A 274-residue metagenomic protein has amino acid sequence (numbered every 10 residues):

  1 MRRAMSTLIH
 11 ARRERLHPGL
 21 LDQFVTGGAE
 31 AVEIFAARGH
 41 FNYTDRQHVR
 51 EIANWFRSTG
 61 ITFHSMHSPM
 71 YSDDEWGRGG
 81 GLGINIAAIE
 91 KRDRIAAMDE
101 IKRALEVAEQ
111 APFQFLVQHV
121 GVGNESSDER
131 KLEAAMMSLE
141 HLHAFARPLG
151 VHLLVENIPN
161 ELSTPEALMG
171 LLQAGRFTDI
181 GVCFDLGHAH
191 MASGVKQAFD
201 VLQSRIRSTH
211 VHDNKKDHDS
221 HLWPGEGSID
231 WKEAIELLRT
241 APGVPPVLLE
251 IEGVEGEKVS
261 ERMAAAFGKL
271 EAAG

Functional and structural regions predicted by a protein language model:
M1-R103, E109, F267, E271-G274: N-terminal pre-domain/capping segments
R3-T7, V32-I34, F63-S68, L116-Q118 (+4 more regions): Hydrophobic faces of well-ordered beta-strands that scaffold small-molecule active sites in alpha/beta enzyme cores
S6-R12, F35-A37, S68-Y71, G121-G123 (+4 more regions): Active-site beta-loop-alpha junctions enriched in small/polar residues
I9, E14, L21, Y43 (+5 more regions): Gly/Pro-rich active-site loop or hairpin
R15-G19, E75-G181: Active-site acidic/histidine proton-transfer and metal-coordination neighborhood in alpha/beta enzyme cores
L20-G27, R46-D73, L105-P112, H143-P148 (+3 more regions): Acidic (Asp/Glu)-rich catalytic clusters
A31-V32, M137-S228: Acidic/histidine-rich catalytic cores of soluble enzymes
V254-G274: Aromatic-rich peripheral "rim/lid" segments of glycoside hydrolase catalytic domains that contact and position glycan
